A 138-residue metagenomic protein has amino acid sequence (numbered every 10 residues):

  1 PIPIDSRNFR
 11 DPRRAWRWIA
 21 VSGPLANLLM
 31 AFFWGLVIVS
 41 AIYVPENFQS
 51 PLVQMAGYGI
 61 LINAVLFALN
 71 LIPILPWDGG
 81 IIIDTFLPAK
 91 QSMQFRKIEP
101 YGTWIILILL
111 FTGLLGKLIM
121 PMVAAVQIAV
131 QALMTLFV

Functional and structural regions predicted by a protein language model:
P1-V138: Hydrophobic transmembrane alpha-helices and their immediate loop junctions in multi-pass integral membrane proteins
